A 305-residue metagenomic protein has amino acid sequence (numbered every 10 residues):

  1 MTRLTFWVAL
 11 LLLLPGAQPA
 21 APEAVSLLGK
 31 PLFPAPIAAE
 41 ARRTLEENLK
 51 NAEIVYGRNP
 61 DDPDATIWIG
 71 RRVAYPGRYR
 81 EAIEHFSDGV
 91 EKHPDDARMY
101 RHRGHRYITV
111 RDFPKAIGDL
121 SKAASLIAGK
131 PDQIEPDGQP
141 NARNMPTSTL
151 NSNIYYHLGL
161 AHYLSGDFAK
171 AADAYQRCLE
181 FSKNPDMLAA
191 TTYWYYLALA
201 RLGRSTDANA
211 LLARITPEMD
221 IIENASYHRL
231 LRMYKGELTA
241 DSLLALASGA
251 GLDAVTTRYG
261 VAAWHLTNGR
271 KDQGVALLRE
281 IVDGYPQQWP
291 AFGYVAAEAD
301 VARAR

Functional and structural regions predicted by a protein language model:
Q18-D64, W68, R305: N-terminal leader/linker segments that initiate helical-solenoid repeat arrays
I54-V55, D88-G89, K122-A123, N144 (+2 more regions): Canonical positions in the second alpha-helix
P60, P94, A128, T149 (+3 more regions): Short coil turns that delineate tetratricopeptide repeat
R71, H105, L160, L197-A200 (+2 more regions): Residue-level recognition of tetratricopeptide repeat
